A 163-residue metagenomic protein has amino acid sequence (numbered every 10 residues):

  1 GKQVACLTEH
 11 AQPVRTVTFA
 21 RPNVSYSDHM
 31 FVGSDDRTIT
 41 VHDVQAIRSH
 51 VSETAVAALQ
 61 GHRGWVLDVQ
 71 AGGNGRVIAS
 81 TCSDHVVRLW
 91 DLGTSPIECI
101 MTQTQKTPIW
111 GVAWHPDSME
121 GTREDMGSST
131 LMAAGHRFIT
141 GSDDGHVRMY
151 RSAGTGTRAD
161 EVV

Functional and structural regions predicted by a protein language model:
K2-A5, H50, T54-A57, I97-I100 (+1 more regions): A structural motif specific to WD40 beta-propellers
Q3, A11, T38-T40, R63 (+2 more regions): A conserved positional marker within WD40/Gbeta-like beta-propeller blades
T8-V14, L59-V66, T102-I109, V163: WD40/WD-repeat beta-propeller blade N-cap
V17, I39-V44, V87-L92, V147-S152: WD40-repeat beta-propellers
T18-D28, R63, Q70-R76, A113-E120 (+1 more regions): Loop/turn segments within WD40 beta-propeller blades
V32-D36, S80-D84, G141-D144: Conserved strand-to-loop turn within each blade of WD40 beta-propeller repeats
H115, A134-V162: Blade-level signature of beta-propeller repeat domains, shared across WD40, Kelch, NHL, RCC1 and BNR/Asp-box propellers
